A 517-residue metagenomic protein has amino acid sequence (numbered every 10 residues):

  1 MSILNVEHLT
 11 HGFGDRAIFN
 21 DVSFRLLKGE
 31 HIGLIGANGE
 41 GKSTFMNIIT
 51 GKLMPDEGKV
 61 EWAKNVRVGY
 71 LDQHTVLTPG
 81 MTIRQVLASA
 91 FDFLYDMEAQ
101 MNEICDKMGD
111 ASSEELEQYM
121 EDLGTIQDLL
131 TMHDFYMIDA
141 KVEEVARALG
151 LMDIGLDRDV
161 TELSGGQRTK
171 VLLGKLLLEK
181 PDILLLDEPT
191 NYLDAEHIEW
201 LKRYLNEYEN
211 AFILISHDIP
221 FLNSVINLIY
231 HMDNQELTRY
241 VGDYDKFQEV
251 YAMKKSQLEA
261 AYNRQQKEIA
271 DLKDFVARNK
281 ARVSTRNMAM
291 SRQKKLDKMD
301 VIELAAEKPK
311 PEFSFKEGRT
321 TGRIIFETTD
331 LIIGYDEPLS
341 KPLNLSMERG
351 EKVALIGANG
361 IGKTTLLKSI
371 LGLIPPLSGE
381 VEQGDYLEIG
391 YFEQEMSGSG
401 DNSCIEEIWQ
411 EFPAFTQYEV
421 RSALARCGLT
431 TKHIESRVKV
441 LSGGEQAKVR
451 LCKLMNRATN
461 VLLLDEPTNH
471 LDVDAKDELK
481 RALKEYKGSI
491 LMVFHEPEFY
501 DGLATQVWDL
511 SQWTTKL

Functional and structural regions predicted by a protein language model:
M1-A260, P309, G318-L517: ABC ATP-binding cassette signature C-motif
V250-A305: Intracellular alpha-helical coupling/juxtamembrane segments of multi-pass membrane proteins
F313-F315: Post-kinase regulatory C-tail/linker adjacent to protein kinase catalytic domains
